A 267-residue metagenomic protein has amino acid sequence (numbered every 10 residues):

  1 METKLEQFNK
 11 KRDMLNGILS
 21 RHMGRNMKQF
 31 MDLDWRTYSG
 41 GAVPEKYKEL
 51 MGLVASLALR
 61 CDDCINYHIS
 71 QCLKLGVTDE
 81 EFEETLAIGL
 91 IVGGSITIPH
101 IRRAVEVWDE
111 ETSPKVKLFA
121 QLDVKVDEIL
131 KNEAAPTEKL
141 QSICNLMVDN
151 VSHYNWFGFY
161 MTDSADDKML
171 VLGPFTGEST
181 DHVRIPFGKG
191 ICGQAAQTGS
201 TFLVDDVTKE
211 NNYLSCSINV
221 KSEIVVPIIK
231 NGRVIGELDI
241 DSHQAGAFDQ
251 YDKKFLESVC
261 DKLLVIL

Functional and structural regions predicted by a protein language model:
M1-Y47, T97-P114: Acidic, glycine/proline-rich low-complexity segments that act as flexible tails and inter-domain linkers
M51, A55-Y67: Short, thiol/selenol-centered motifs that function as redox-active sites or metal-ligating centers
P114-F175, S179: Intrinsically disordered, low-complexity terminal regulatory regions
D127, S242-L267: Juxtadomain coupling helices with adjacent low-complexity linkers
W156, V225, E237: Short hydrophobic/aromatic beta-strand element in the GNAT-like acyltransferase core that lines or flanks the acyl-donor
T162-A165, L170-S215: Regulatory sensory and allosteric helical modules in signal-transduction proteins and certain transcription factors
S222-I229: A short, aliphatic-rich beta-strand micro-motif
I229-S242: Sensory-domain boundary capping and coupling elements
